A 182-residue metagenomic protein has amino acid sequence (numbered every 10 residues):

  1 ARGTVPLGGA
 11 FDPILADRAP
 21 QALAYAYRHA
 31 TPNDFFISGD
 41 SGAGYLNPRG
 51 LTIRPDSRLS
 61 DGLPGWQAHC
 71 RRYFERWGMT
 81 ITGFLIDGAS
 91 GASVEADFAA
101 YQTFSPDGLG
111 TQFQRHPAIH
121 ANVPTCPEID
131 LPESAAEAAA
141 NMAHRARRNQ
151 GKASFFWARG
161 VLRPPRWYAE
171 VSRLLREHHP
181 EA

Functional and structural regions predicted by a protein language model:
A1-R2, I14, W77-A182: Catalytic grooves of carbohydrate-active enzymes
V5-L7: Residue-level detector of short, conserved catalytic/binding motifs and their immediate flanks
A10-A92: Metal-dependent polysaccharide deacetylase catalytic core of the NodB/CE4 family, i.e., the active-site-bearing domain
